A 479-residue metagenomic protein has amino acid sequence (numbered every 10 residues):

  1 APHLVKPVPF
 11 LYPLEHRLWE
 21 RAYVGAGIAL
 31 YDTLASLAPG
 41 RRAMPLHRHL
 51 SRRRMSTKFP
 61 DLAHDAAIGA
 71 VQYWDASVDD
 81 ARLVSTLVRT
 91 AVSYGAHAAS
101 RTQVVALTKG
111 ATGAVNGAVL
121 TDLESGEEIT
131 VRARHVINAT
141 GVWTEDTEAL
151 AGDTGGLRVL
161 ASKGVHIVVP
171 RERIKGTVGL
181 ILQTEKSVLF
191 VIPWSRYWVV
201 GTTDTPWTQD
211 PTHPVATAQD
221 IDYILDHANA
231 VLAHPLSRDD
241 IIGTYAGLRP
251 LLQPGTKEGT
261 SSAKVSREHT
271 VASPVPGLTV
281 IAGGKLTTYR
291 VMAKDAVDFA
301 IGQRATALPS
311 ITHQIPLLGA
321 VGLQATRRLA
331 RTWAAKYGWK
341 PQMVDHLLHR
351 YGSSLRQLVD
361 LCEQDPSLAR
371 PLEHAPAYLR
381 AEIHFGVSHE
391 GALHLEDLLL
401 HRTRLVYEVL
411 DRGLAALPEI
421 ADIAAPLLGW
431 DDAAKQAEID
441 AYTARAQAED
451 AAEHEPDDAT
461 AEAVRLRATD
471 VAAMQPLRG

Functional and structural regions predicted by a protein language model:
L4-P7, E15-L34, A38-D65, V71-R82 (+8 more regions): C-terminal accessory subdomains/tails of enzymes that are appended
Q72-Y73, A118-L123: Short beta-strand segments that buttress and anchor functional surface loops
A91, D146-V165: Glycine-rich beta-alpha-beta "Rossmann" dinucleotide-binding loop(s) and their flanking helix/strand
H97: Residue-level detector of anion-binding/catalytic polar loops
S100-N116: A conserved short coil-to-beta-strand element within the FAD-binding core of flavoproteins
V104-L107, F190-V191, V271: A structural signal for short hydrophobic beta-strand segments in well-ordered beta-sheet cores
A114-V119, K175-T177: Short, hydrophobic/aromatic-rich segments at coil-to-beta transitions
E124-H135: Core beta-strand elements of the Rossmann-like FAD/NAD(P) dinucleotide-binding domain in flavoenzyme oxidoreductases
